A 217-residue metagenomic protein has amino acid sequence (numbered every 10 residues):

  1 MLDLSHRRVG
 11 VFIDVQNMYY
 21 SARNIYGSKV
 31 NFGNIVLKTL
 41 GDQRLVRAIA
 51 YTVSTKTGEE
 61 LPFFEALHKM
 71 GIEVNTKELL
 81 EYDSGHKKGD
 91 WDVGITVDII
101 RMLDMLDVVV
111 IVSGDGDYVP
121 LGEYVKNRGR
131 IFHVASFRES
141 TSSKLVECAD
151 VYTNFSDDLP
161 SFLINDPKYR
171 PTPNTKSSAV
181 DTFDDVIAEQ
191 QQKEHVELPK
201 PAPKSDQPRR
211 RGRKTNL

Functional and structural regions predicted by a protein language model:
M1-L217: Terminal and domain-boundary accessory regions
